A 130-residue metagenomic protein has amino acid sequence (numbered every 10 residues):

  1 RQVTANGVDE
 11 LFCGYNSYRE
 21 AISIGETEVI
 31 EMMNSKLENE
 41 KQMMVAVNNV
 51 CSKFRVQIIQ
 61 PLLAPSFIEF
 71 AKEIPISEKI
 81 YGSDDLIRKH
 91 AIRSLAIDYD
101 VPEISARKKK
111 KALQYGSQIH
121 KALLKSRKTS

Functional and structural regions predicted by a protein language model:
Q2, D9-T27, E38-S130: Mid-to-C-terminal catalytic subdomains of enzymes that bind/position adenosyl phosphate moieties or nucleic-acid
E28-N34: A short acidic, glycine-rich active-site loop that binds or catalyzes chemistry on phosphate/adenosine moieties
